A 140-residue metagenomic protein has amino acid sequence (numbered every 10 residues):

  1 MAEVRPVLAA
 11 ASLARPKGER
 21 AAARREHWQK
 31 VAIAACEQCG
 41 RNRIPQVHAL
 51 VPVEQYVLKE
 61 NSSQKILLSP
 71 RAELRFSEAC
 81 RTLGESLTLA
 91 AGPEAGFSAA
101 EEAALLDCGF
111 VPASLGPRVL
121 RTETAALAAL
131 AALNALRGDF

Functional and structural regions predicted by a protein language model:
M1-I66: RNA substrate-binding interface of SAM-dependent RNA methyltransferases
E3, E37, E94, E101-E102 (+1 more regions): Acidic-residue sensor for enzyme active/binding pockets
A11-L13, A72, E94, N134: Short, glycine/serine-rich, charged loops/turns that create anion-binding and catalytic segments at active sites
P16, F76-A79, T122-A126: Short, charged, surface-exposed secondary-structure boundary motifs
E19-A21, C80-L83, A103-L105, A128: Short, glycine/charged-enriched secondary-structure capping and boundary segments
V51-V57, E73-R75, L120: A short acidic, often aromatic-flanked loop/helix-cap motif at beta-alpha or helix-coil junctions that lines enzyme
E60-E102, F110-A113: Active-site/ligand-binding-proximal alpha/beta "capping" segment
A99-F140: Structured adenosyl-cofactor binding patch, chiefly the S-adenosyl-L-methionine
